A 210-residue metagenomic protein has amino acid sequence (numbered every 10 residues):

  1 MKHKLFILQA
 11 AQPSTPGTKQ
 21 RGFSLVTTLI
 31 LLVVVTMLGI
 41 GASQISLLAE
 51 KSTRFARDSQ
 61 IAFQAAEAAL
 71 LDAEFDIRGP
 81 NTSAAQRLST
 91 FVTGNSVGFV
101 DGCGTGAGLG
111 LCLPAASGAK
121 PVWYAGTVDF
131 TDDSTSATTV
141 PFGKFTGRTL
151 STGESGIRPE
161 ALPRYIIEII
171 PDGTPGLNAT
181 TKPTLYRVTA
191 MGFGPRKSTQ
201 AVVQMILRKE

Functional and structural regions predicted by a protein language model:
K2-A11, K19-T28, L32-V33, L38-E210: Terminal alpha-helical segments
